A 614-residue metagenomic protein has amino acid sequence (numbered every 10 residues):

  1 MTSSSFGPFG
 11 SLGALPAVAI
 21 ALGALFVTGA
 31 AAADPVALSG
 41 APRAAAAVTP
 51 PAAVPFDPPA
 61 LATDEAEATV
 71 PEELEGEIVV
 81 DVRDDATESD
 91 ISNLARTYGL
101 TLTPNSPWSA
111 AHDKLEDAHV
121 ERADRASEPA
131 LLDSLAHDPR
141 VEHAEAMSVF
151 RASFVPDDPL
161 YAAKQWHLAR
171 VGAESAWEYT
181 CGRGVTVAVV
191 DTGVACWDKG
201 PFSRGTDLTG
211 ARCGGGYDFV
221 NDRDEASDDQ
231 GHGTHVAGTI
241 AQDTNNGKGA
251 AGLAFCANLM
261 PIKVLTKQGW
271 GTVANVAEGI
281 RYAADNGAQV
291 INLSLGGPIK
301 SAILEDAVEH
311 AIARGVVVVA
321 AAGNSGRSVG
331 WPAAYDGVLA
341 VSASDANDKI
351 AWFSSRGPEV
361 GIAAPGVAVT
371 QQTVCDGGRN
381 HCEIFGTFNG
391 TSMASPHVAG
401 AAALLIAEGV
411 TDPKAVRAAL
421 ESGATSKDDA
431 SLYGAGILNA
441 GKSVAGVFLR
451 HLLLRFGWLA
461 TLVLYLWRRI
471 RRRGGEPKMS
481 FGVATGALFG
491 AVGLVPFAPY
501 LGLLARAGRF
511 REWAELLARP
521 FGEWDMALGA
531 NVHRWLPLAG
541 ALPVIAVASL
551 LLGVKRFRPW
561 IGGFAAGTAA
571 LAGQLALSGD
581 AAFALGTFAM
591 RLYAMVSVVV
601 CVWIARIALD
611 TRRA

Functional and structural regions predicted by a protein language model:
P16, G23-L160, E174-W177: Primarily auto-inhibitory N-terminal propeptides
D57-P58, W108-E116, D133-T186, T192-D207 (+4 more regions): Protease zymogen maturation seam
V79-V80, H143-E145, T186-V189, G252 (+5 more regions): Structural recognition of the beta-strand scaffold that forms the well-ordered cores of secreted hydrolase catalytic
S175-V189, V194-G215, D222-V273, A334-V338 (+2 more regions): Subtilisin-like serine protease catalytic core
W177, G182-R183, E225, D243 (+8 more regions): Substrate-binding/access-modulating region of protease and related hydrolase catalytic domains
A237-I240, M260-T266, Q289, W352 (+1 more regions): Hydrolase catalytic cores
N286-L293, A302-I303, A307, R314 (+4 more regions): C-terminal subdomain of the subtilisin-like protease fold in secreted/lumenal serine endopeptidases
P477-A614: Alpha-helical transmembrane segments of integral membrane proteins
